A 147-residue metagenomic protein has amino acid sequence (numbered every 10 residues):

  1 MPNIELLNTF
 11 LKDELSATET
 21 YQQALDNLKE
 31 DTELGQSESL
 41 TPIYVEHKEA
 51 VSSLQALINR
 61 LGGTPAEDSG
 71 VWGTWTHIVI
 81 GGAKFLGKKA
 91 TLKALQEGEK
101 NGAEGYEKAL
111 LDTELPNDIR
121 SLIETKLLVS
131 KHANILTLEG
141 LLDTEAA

Functional and structural regions predicted by a protein language model:
M1-D31, K89-E114, V129: Alpha-helical bundle segments that constitute or directly flank the non-heme di-iron/ferroxidase center
L7-N8, E14-L15, I78-V79, K84-F85 (+5 more regions): Short leucine-rich amphipathic alpha-helices used at interfaces
N8, L34-V45, S69, K93-Q96 (+1 more regions): Short, charged, amphipathic alpha-helical segments
N27, S53, G81, G105-A109 (+1 more regions): Solvent-exposed, charged/polar functional surfaces in cytosolic regulatory/catalytic domains
T32, N59-S69, K93-G98, N117-R120 (+1 more regions): Short alpha-helical linear motifs
G35-G70, T137-L142: Conserved alpha-helical segments that form or flank metal/cofactor-binding pockets of metalloenzymes
S52, A56-K89, E97, N101-A103: Carboxylate-rich helix-loop segments that flank metal/cofactor sites and access channels in metalloenzymes
G98-A147: Preference for long, well-ordered alpha-helical segments
